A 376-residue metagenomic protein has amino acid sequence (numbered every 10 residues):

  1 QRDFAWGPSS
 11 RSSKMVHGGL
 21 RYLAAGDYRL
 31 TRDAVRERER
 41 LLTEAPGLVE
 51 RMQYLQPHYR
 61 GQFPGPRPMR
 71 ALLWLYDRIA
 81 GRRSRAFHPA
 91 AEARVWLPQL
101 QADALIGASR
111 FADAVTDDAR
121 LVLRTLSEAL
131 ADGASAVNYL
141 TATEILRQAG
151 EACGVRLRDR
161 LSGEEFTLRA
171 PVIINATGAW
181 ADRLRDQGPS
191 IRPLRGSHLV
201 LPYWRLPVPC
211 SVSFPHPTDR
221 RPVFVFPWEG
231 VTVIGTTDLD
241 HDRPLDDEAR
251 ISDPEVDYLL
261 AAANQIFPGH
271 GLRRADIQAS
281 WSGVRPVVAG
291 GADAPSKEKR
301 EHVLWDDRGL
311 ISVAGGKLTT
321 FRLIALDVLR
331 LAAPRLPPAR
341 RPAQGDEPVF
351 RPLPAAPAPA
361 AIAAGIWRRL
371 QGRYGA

Functional and structural regions predicted by a protein language model:
Q1-S12: Glycine-rich FAD pyrophosphate-binding loop
K14-W96, V223: Dinucleotide-binding Rossmann-like beta1-alpha1 core, especially the glycine-rich loop that anchors the ADP
P57-D132, V137, I145-E151, E229 (+2 more regions): Flavin (FAD/FMN) cofactor-binding and adjacent substrate-gating region of FAD-dependent oxidoreductase domains
R110-F111, V155-D159: Short beta-strand segments that buttress and anchor functional surface loops
R120, E128, G188-I234, L239-A376: C-terminal catalytic lobe of FAD-dependent flavoproteins
Y139-T143, D159-L161: Conserved SAM/SAH-binding loop
L161-V172: Core beta-strand elements of the Rossmann-like FAD/NAD(P) dinucleotide-binding domain in flavoenzyme oxidoreductases
N175-G188, L326-D327: Flavin (primarily FAD) binding-site architecture
